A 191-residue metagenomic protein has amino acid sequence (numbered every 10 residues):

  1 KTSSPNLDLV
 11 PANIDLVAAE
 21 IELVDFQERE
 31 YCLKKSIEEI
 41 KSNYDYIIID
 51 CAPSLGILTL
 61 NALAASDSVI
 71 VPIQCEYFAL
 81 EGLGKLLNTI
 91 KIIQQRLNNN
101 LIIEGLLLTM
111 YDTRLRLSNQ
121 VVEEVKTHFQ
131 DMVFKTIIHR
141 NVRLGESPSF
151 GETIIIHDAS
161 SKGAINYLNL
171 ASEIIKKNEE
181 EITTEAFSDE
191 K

Functional and structural regions predicted by a protein language model:
K1-S42, L97, L101, S147-F150: P-loop/Walker-type NTP enzyme "switch/lid" segment
L7, E30, L80-L83, K135 (+1 more regions): Short, structured helix-loop boundary elements
A12, T136, R140, A159: Active-site donor-binding loop signature of nucleotide-sugar glycosyltransferases
C32-K35, K85, Q120-E124, N166-N169 (+1 more regions): Alpha-helical elements of Rossmann-like donor-binding domains used by nucleotide-donor carbohydrate transfer enzymes
E38-V142: Conserved catalytic-core segment of NTP-binding enzymes
E124, I174, E180-K191: P-loop NTP-binding site
P148-N166: C-terminal boundary of histidine-terminating zinc-finger modules
S160, A164, S172-E173, N178: Helicase P-loop NTPase motor core
